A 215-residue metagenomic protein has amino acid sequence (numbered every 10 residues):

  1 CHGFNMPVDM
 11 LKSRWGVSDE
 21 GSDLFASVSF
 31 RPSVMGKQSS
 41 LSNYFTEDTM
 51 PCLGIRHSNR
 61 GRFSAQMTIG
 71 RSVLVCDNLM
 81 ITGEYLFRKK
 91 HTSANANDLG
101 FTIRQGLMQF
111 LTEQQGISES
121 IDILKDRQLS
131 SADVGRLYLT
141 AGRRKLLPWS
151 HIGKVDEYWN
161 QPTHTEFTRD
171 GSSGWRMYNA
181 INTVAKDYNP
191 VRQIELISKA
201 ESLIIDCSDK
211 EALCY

Functional and structural regions predicted by a protein language model:
C1-N5: Intrinsically disordered, low-complexity regulatory segments
D9: OB-fold ssDNA-binding interfaces and closely related basic DNA-contact patches used across DNA replication/repair
S13-G16, G21, S27-Y215: Intrinsically disordered, low-complexity regions enriched in serine/threonine
